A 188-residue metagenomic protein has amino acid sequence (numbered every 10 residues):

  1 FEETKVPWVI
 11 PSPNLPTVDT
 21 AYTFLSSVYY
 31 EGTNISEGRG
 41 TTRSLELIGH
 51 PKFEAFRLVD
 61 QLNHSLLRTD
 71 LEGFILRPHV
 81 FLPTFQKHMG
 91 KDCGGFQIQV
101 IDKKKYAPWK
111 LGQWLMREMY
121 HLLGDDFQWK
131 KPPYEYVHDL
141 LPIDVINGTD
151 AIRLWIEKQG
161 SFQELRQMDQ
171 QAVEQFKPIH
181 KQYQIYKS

Functional and structural regions predicted by a protein language model:
F1-P83, M89: Glycine-rich, aromatic-lined ligand/substrate-binding cores of catalytic and carbohydrate-binding domains
F1-S36, G49, P108, H138 (+2 more regions): Charge-biased, low-complexity intrinsically disordered regions
G49, F53-R166: Conserved functional hotspot residues or short segments at active or partner-binding sites across diverse domains
